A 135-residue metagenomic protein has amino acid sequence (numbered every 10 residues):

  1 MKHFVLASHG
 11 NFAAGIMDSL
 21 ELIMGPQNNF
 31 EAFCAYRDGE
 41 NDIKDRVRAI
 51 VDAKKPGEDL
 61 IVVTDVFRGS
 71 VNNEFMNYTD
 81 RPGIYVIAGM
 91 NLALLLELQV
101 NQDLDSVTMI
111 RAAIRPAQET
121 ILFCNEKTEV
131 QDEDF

Functional and structural regions predicted by a protein language model:
M1-I61, F67-F135: N-terminal loops that bind phosphate or other acidic moieties and the adjacent beta-alpha structural core
